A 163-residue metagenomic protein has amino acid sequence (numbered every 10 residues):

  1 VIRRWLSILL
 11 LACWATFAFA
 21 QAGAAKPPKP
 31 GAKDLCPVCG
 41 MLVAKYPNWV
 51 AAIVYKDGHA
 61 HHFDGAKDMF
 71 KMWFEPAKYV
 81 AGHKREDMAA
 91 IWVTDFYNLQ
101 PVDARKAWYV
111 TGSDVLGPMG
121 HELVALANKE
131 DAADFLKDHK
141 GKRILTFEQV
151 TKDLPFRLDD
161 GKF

Functional and structural regions predicted by a protein language model:
V1-R4: Positively charged n-region of N-terminal signal peptides that target proteins for export
S7-F17: Bacterial N-terminal signal peptides
L10, A22-G23, G40-L42, V102-K106: Short hydrophobic/aromatic-rich motifs at helix boundaries and adjacent loops
Q21-G82: N-terminal secretory signal peptides
K84-F147, D153: Thiol/selenol-based redox catalytic cores and closely related redox-interacting motifs
F156-F163: A cross-kingdom feature marking charged/low-complexity
